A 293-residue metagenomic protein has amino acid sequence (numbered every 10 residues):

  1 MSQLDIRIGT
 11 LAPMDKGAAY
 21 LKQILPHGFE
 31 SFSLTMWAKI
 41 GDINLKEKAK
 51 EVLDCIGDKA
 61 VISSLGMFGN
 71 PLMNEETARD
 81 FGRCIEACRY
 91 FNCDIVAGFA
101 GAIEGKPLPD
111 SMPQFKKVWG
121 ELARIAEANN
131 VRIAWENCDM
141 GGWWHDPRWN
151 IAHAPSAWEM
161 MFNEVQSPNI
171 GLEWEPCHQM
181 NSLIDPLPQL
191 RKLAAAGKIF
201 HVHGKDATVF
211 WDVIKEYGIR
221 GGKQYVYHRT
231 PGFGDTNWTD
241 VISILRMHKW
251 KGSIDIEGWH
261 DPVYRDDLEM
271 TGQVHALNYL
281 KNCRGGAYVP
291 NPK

Functional and structural regions predicted by a protein language model:
M1-T10, M14-S31, I56, N74 (+5 more regions): Histidine-acidic metal/acid-base catalytic patches
A18, E30-R132, K251, D261 (+2 more regions): Structural motif corresponding to the early beta-alpha repeats
K39-I40, N70, M140, Q179 (+1 more regions): Active-site loop signature of alpha/beta-hydrolase-fold enzymes
L65, G98, W135, V202-G204 (+1 more regions): Short glycine/serine/threonine-enriched helix-capping/active-site loop that flanks the nucleotide-sugar donor pocket
G101-L108, N137-W149, P262-Y264: Active-site-proximal beta-alpha loop/turn segments in soluble metabolic enzymes
Q114, N150-H153: Short, contiguous, pocket-lining structural segments that sit at or immediately flank catalytic/ligand-binding sites
V131-W144, E173-C177: Aromatic-lined carbohydrate-recognition surfaces of secreted/lumenal glycan-active proteins
